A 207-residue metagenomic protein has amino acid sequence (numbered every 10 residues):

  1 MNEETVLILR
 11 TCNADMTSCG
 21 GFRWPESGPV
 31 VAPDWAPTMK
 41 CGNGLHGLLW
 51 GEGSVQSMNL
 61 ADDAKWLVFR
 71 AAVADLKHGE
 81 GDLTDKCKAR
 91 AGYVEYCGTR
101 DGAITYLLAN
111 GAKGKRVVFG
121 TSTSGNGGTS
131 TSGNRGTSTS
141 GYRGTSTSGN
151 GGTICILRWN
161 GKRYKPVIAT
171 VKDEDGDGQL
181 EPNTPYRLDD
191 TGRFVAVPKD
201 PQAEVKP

Functional and structural regions predicted by a protein language model:
M1-P207: Short, glycine-biased loop/turn motifs at secondary-structure junctions and in low-complexity Ser/Thr/Pro-rich termini
